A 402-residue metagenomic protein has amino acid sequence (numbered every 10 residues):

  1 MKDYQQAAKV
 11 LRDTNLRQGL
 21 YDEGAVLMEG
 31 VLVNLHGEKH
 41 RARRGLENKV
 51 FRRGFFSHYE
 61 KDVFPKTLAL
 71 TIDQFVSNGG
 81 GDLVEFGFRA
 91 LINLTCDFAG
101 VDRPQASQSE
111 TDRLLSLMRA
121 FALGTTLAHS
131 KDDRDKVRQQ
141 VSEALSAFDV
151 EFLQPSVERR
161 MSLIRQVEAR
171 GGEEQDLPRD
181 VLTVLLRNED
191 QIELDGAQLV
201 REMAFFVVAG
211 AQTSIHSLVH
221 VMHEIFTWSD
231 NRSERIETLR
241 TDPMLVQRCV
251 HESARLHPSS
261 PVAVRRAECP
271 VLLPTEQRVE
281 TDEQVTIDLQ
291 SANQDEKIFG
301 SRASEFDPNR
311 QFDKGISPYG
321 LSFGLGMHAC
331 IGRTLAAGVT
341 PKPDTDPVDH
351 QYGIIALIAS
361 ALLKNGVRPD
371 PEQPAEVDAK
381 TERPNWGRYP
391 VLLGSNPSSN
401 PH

Functional and structural regions predicted by a protein language model:
M1-G24: N-terminal membrane-proximal hinge/A-helix region immediately C-terminal to the signal-anchor transmembrane segment
L16-D22, E29-K49, R53-F64, R103-E110: Cytochrome P450
H58-A209: Cytochrome P450 heme-thiolate monooxygenase catalytic core
V200-A204, A211-T238, R333-G366: Cytochrome P450 catalytic-core helices
E237-Q277: Conserved cytochrome P450 K-helix E-x-x-R motif and the immediately C-terminal K′/meander segment
D288-P318, F323: Conserved cytochrome P450 K-helix/beta-meander segment immediately N-terminal to the heme-binding cysteine loop
R310-Y389: Cytochrome P450 heme-thiolate "Cys pocket" and heme-binding signature region
